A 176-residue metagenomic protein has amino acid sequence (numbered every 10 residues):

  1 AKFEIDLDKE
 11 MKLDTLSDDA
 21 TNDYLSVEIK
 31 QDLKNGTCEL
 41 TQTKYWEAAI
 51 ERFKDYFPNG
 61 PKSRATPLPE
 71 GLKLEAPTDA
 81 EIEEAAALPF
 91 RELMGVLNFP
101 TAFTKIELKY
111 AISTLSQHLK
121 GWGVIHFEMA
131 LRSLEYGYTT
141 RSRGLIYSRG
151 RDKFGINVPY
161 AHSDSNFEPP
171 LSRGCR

Functional and structural regions predicted by a protein language model:
A1, G36-Q42, G155-Y160: Short, well-ordered strand-loop elements centered on a beta-strand within folded domains, enriched for acidic residues
A1-K2, E10-S17, P100-A111: Active-site palm subdomain of RNA-directed nucleic acid polymerases
A1-M11, K30-C38, Q117-V124: Catalytic palm subdomain of template-directed nucleic-acid polymerases, centered on the conserved carboxylate motif
K9-L16, L25, R132-L134, Y147-G150: Intrinsically disordered, low-complexity boundary segments flanking structured domains
K12-A20, D55-G60: Short secondary-structure junctions
L13, I29, A161-S163: Generic structural motif
T15-Y45, K73: Short, conserved secondary-structure transition motifs
W46, E51-R176: Divalent metal-binding acidic/histidine catalytic loops
